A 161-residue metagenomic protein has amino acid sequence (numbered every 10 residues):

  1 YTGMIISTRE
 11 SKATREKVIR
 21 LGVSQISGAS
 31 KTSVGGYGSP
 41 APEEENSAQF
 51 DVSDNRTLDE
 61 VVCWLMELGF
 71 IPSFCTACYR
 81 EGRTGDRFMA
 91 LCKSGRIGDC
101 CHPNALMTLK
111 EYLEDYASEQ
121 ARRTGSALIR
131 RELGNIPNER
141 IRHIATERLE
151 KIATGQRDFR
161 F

Functional and structural regions predicted by a protein language model:
Y1-M4, L68-F70: A structural motif corresponding to the C-terminal end of an alpha-helix and its immediate exit/capping segment
T2-I6, I26-G28: Hydrophobic faces of well-ordered beta-strands that scaffold small-molecule active sites in alpha/beta enzyme cores
S7-S11, K31: Active-site beta-loop-alpha junctions enriched in small/polar residues
A13-T14, Q25: Charged, low-complexity C-terminal accessory regions
E16, L21, S30-F161: Radical SAM enzyme core and accessory elements
